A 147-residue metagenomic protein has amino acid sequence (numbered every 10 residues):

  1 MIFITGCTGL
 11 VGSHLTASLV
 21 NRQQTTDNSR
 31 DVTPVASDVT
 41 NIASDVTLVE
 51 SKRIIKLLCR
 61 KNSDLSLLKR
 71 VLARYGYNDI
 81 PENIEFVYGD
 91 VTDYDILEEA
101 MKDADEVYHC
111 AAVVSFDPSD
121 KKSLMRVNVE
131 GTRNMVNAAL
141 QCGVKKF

Functional and structural regions predicted by a protein language model:
M1, D105-E106, K146: Structural motif
I2-R22: N-terminal Rossmann NAD(P)H-binding glycine-rich loop of SDR-like oxidoreductase domains
T16, V20-V49: Short, basic, low-complexity termini and linkers enriched in Ser/Thr/Gly/Pro that act as targeting/leader peptides
I54-K56, E85: A structural signal for isolated positions on well-ordered beta-strands in alpha/beta enzyme cores
K56-D79: Glycine-rich phosphate-binding loop and adjoining beta1-alpha1-beta2 segment of Rossmann-like nucleotide-binding folds
D79-E130, A138: NAD(P)H-binding glycine-rich loop region in Rossmannoid oxidoreductase-like domains and their noncatalytic homologs
E130-F147: Conserved Rossmann-fold NAD(P)-dependent oxidoreductase catalytic core, especially the SDR/UDP-sugar
